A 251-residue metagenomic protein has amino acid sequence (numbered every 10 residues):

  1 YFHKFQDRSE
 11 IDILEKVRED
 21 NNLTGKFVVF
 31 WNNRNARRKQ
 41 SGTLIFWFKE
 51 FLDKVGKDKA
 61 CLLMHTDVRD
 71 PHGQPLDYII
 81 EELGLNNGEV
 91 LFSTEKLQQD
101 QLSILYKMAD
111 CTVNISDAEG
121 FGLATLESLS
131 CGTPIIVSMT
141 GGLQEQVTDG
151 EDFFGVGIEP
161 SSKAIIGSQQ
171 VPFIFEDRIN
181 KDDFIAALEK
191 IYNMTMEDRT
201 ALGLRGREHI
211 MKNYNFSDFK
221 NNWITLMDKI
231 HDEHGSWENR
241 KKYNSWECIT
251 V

Functional and structural regions predicted by a protein language model:
Y1-Q6: Short beta-strand->alpha-helix junction loop in the catalytic core of nucleotide-activated group-transfer enzymes
R18, N22-K39, I45-F48, L62-L63: Conserved donor-binding/catalytic core segment of Leloir-type glycosyltransferases
G73-D100: Nucleotide-activated donor-binding/catalytic signature segment of Leloir-type glycosyltransferases, i.e., the conserved
S103-A109: Short alpha-helical donor nucleotide-sugar binding micro-motif in glycosyltransferases
T112-V113: A short hydrophobic beta-strand element within the catalytic core of glycosyltransferases that build diverse glycans
D117: Aromatic "clamp/platform" in nucleotide-sugar-dependent glycosyltransferases that forms part of the donor/acceptor
P134-V137, V147-T148, F154-G157: Short hydrophobic beta-strand element within catalytic cores of glycosyltransferases and related nucleotide-activated
V171-D177, K181-V251: C-terminal amphipathic helix plus adjacent low-complexity, charged tail appended to glycosyltransferase catalytic
